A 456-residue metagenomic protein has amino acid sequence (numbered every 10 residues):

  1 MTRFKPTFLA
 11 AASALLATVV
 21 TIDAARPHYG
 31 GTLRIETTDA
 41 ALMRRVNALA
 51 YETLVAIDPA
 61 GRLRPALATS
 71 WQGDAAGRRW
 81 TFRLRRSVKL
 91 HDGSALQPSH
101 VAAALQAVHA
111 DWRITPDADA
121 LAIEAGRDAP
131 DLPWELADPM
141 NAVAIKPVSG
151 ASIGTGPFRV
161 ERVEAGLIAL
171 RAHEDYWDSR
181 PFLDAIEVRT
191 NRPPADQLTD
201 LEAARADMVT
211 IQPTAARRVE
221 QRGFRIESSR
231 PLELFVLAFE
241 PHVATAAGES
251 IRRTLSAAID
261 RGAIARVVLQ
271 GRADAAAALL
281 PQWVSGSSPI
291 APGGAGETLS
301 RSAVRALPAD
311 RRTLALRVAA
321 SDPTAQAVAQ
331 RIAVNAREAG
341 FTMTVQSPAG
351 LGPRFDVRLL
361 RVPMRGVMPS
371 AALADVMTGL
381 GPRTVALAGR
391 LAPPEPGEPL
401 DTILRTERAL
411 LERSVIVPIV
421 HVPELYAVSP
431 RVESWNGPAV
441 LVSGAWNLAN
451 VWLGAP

Functional and structural regions predicted by a protein language model:
G31-A75, R83, I153: N-terminal lobe/hinge region of extracytoplasmic solute-binding protein
R83, Q106-P147, P157, E161-R162: Surface-exposed binding/hinge segments that line and control ligand-binding clefts or catalytic entry sites
W134-P181, A185, A195-D196: Gly/Pro-rich hinge or "lid" segments in bacterial periplasmic/extracellular proteins
D175-V219: Ligand-site clamp/hinge motif
H242-V284, V328, E407-V415: Periplasmic-binding protein-like
A246, Q270-P308, A320-A327: Structural transition elements
T344-A349, P369-P430, A455-P456: Extracytoplasmic/peripheral linker and loop segments enriched in polar/acidic and small residues with frequent Thr/Pro
V428-P456: Long beta-strand-rich cores associated with HINT superfamily self-processing modules
